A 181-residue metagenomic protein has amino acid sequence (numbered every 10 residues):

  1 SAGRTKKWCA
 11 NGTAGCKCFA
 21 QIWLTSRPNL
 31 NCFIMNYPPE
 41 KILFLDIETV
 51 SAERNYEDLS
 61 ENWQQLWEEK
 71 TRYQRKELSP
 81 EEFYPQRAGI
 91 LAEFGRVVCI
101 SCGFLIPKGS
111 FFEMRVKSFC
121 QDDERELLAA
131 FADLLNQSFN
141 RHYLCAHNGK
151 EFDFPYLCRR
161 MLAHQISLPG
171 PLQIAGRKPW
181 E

Functional and structural regions predicted by a protein language model:
G3, G12-G15: Residue-identity detector for glycine
C9, C16-C18, C32: Cysteine-centered motifs
M35-G95, K108: Entry/capping segment at the start of metal-dependent catalytic domains with acidic active-site entry clusters
N36-E40, G95-D122, S138-E181: Metal-dependent phosphoesterase core characteristic of DEDDh/y 3'-5' exonuclease domains
R125-N140: Short, basic/hydrophobic alpha-helical segments
